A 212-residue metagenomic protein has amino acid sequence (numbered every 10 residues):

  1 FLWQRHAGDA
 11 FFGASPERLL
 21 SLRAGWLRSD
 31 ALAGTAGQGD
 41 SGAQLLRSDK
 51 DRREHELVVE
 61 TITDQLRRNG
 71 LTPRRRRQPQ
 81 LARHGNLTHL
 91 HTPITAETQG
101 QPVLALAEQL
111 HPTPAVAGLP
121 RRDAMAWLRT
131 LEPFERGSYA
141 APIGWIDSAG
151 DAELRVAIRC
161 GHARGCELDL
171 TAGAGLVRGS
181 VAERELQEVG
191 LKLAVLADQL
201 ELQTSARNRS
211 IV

Functional and structural regions predicted by a protein language model:
F1-R53, L57, P73, G150-G173: An anion-binding catalytic pocket shared by soluble metabolic enzymes
D9-A10, A36-Q38, Q65-L66, R83 (+2 more regions): Flexible loop/turn segments at secondary-structure boundaries
R28-T130, D198-T204, V212: Contiguous alpha-helical scaffold segments within structured protein domains that host functional hotspots
P93-V212: Conserved hydrophobic core element of enzyme catalytic domains
